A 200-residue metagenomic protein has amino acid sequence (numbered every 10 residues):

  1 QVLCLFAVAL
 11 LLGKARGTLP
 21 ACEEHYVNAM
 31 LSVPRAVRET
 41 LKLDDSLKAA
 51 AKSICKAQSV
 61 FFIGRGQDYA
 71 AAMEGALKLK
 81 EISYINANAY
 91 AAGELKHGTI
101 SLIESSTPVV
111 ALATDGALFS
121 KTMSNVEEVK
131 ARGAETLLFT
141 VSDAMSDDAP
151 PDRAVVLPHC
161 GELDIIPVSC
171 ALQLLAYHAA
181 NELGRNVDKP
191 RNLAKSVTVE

Functional and structural regions predicted by a protein language model:
Q1-E200: A SIS-like phosphosugar-recognition module
